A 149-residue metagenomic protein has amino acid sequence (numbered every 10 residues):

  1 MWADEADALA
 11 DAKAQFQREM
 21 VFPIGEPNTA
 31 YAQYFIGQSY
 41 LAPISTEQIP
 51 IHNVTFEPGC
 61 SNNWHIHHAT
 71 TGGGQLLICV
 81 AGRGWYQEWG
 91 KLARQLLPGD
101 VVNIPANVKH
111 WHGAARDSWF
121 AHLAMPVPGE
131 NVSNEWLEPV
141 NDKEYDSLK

Functional and structural regions predicted by a protein language model:
W2-H52, N63, S133-K149: A short, N-terminal "cap"/entry segment at the start of jelly-roll beta-barrel domains of the cupin/DSBH fold
S39, P43, E57-I78: Catalytic core of non-heme Fe(II) oxygenases with the double-stranded beta-helix
L41-P43, I51-T55, L76, A93 (+2 more regions): Conserved hydrophobic/aromatic beta-strand scaffold that supports enzyme active sites
E47, E57-G59, C79, W89 (+2 more regions): A short, compositionally biased micro-patch
P58-C60, H67-T70, G84-E88, D117-L123: Ligand-binding pocket scaffold of soluble enzyme catalytic domains
S61, T71-P98, V108: A short beta-strand-loop-beta hairpin characteristic of the jelly-roll/cupin
A106-N134: Ligand-binding loop in jelly-roll beta-barrel domains
